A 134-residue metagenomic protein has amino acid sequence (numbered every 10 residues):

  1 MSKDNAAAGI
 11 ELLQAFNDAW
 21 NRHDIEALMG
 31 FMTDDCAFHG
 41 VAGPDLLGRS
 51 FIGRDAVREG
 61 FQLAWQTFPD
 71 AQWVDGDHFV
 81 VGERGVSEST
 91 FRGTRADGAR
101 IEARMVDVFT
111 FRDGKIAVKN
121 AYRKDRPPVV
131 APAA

Functional and structural regions predicted by a protein language model:
M1-A8, R58-A134: A beta-strand edge to alpha-helix "cap/lid" segment located at domain peripheries
M1-D34, P132-A134: Short, low-complexity N-terminal intrinsically disordered segments enriched in polar/charged residues
I25-G82: A solvent-exposed, acidic/Ser-Thr-rich amphipathic alpha-helical stretch
